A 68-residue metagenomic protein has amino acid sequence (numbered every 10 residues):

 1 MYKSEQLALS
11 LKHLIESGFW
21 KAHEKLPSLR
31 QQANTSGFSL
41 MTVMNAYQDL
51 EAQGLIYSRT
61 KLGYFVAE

Functional and structural regions predicted by a protein language model:
M1-E68: N-terminal basic, amphipathic alpha-helical segments
